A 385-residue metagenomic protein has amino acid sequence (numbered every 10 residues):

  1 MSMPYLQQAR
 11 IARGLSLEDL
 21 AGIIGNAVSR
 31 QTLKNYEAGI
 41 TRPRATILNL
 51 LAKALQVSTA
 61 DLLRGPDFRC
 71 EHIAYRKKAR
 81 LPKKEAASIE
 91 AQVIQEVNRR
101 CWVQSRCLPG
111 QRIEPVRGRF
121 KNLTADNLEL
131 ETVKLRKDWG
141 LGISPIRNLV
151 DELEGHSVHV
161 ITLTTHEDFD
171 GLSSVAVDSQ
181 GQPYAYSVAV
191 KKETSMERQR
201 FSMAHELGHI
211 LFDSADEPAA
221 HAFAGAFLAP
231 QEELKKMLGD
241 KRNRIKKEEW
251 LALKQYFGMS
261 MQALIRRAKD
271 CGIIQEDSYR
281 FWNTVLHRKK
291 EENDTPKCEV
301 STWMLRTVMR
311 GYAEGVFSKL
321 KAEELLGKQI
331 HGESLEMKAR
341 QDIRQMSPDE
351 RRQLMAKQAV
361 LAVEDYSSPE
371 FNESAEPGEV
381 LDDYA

Functional and structural regions predicted by a protein language model:
M1-M337: Active-site hotspot residues in diverse enzymes, especially metal/ion-binding acidic/histidine motifs
D67-I73, E336-K357: Short, charge-rich, low-complexity interaction segments located in flexible loops at or near secondary-structure
R100-C101, I343, Y366: Generic hydrophobic, helix-prone segments enriched in Leu/Val/Ile
S334-Q341, E370-E376: Polar low-complexity intrinsically disordered regions
R351-A385: Short linear interaction segments
